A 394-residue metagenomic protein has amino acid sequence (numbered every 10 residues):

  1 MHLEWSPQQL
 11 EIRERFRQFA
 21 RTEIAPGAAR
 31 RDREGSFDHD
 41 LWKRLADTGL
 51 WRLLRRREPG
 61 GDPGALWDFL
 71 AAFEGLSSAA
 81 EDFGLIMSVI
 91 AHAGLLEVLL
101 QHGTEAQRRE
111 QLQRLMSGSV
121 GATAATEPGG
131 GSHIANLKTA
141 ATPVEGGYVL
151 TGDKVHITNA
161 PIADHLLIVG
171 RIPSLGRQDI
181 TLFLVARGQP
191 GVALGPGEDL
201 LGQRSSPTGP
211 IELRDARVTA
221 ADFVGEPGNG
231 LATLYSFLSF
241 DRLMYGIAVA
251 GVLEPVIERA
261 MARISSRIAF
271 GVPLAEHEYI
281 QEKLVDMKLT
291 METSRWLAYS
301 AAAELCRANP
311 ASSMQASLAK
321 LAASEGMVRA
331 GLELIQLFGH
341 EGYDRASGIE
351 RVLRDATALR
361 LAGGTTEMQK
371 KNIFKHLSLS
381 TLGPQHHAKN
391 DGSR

Functional and structural regions predicted by a protein language model:
M1-A80, H102, G118, G147-Y148 (+1 more regions): Alpha-helical interface subdomain recognition
G49, A72-S77, V185-P190, R214-R217: Short Ser/Thr-interspersed hydrophobic loop/turn segments at strand-loop and sheet-helix junctions that line or gate
G64, H133-A135, N159-A163, R177-D179 (+1 more regions): Short glycine/proline-enriched turns and hinge-like loops at secondary-structure junctions
G84-A106, G131-H133: N-terminal glycine-rich flavin-associated loop
S117-T126: A short, Trp-centered hydrophobic/proline-enriched beta-strand micro-motif
N136-K138, G188-T219: Flexible, small-/acidic-enriched active-site or ligand-binding loops
T151-L194: A short core secondary-structure module
G209-S236: A short, charged helix-loop
